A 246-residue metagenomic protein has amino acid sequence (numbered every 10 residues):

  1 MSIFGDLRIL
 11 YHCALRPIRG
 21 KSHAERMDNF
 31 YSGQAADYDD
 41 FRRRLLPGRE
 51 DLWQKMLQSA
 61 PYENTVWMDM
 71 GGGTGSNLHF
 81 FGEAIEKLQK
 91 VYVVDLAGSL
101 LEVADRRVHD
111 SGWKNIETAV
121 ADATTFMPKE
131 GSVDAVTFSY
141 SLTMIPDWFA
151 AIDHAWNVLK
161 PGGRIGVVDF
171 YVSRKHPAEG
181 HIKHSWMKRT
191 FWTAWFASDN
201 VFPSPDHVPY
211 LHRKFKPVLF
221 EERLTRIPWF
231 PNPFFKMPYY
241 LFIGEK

Functional and structural regions predicted by a protein language model:
M1-A24: N-terminal auxiliary segments of SAM/dcSAM-dependent transferases
A24, S32-L46: Class I SAM-dependent methyltransferase Rossmann-like catalytic core, especially the SAM/SAH-binding loop
E25-R26, V168-F234: C-terminal alpha-helical "lid/dimerization" subdomain adjacent to the S-adenosyl-L-methionine
R44-E63, F80: Conserved alpha-helix/loop element of class I SAM-dependent methyltransferases that forms part of the SAM/SAH-binding
M68-T125: Class I SAM-dependent methyltransferase SAM/SAH-binding core
T124-A135: A short acidic, Gly/Pro-enriched loop at the edge of an enzyme's catalytic core that lines a small-molecule cofactor
D134-D147: A short SAM/SAH-binding and catalytic strip from SAM-dependent methyltransferases
F149-P161: A short glycine-rich, Lys/Arg-flanked "PGG" loop and its adjoining helix->strand segment in the class I
